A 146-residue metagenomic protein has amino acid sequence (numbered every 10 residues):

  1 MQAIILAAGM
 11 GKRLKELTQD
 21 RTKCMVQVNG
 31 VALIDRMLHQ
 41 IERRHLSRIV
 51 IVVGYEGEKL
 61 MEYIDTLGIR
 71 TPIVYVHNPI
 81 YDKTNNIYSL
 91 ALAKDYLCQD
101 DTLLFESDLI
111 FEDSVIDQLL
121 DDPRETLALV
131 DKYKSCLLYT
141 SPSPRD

Functional and structural regions predicted by a protein language model:
M1-T18: N-terminal nucleotide-binding beta1-loop-alpha1 segment
Q2-I5, V31-T102: Conserved N-terminal catalytic core of the sugar/cofactor nucleotidyltransferase
M10, R21, E56: A generic "binding-loop/recognition-motif" signal
L17-Q19, L38-H39, E62-D65, V115-Q118: Short amphipathic alpha-helical segments
K23-L33: Short catalytic helix/loop segments, enriched in acidic residues and glycine and frequently bearing histidine
F105-E106: Active-site acidic Asp-centered loop
E112-D146: Conserved core of the sugar-phosphate nucleotidyltransferase
